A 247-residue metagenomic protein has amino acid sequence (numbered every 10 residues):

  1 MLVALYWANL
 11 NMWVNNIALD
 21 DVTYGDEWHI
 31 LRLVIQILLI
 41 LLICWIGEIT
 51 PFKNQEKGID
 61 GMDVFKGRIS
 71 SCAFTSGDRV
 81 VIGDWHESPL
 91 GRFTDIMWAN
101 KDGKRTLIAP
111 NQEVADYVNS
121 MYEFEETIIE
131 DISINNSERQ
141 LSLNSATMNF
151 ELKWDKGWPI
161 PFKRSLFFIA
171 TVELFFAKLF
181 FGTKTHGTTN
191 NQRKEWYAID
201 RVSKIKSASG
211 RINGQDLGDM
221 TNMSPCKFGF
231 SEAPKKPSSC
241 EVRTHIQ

Functional and structural regions predicted by a protein language model:
L2-I59, S71, R79: Extended, low-polarity transmembrane helix blocks
M12-W13, K66-S71, D78, E113-A115 (+1 more regions): N-terminal start-of-chain detector that recognizes signal peptides and the immediate post-cleavage beginning
W28-I37, T127-E130, E138-Q140, T183-T185: Short C-terminal domain-edge/linker segments immediately following a structured domain
G61-T106: N-terminal ordered "arm"
W85-P89, N111-D116, W154-P159: A short, sequence-level motif marking secondary-structure junctions
A99-L152: Structured domain cores in non-transmembrane regions
N149-Q247: A eukaryote-biased signal for long
